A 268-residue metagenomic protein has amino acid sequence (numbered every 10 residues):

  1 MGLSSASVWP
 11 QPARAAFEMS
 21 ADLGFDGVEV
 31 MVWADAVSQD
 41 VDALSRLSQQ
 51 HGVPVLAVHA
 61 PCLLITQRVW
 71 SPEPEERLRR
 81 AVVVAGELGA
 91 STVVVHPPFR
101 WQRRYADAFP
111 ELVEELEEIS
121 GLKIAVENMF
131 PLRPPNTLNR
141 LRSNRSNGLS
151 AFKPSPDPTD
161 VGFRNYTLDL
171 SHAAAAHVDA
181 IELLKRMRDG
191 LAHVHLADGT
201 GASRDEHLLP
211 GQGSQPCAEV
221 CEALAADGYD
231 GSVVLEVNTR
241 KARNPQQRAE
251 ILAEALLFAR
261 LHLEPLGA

Functional and structural regions predicted by a protein language model:
M1-S91, V161-N165, D189, A253-A268: N-terminal pre-domain/capping segments
A6-A13, V30-A43, L63-P74, F99-D107 (+5 more regions): Acidic-and-aromatic substrate-binding clefts and catalytic sites of carbohydrate-active enzymes
E29, A57, V94, A125 (+3 more regions): Conserved beta-strand positions in the central sheet of alpha/beta enzyme cores
S38-G52, V82-V83, E111-L116, D179-D189 (+1 more regions): Short amphipathic alpha-helices and their capping/turn segments at secondary-structure boundaries
Q50-H51, Q67-N165, A175, L266: Active-site acidic/histidine proton-transfer and metal-coordination neighborhood in alpha/beta enzyme cores
I65-W70, N136-P156, H172-D230, A242-A249: Gly/Pro-rich active-site loop or hairpin
A106-E118, P245-L263: Short, electropositive alpha-helical surface patch
G231-N238: Conserved active-site loop/cleft motifs that coordinate metal ions or position small ligands
